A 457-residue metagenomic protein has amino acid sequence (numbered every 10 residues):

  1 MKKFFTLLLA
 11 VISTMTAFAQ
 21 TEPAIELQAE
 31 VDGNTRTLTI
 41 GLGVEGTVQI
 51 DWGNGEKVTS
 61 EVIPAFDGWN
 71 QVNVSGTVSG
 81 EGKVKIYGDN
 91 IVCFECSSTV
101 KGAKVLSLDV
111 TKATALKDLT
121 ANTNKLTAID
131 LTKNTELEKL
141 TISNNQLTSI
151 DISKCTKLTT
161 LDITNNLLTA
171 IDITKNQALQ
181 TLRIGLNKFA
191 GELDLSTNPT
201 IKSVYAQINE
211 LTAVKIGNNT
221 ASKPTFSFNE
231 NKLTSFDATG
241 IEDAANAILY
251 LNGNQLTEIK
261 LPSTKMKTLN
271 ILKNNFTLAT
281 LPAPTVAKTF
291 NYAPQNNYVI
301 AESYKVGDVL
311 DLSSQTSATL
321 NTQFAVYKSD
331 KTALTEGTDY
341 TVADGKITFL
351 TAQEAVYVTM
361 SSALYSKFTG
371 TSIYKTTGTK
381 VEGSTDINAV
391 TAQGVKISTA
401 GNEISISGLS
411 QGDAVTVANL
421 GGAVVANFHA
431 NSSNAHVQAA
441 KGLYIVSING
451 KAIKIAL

Functional and structural regions predicted by a protein language model:
K2-L8, I12-D118, A283-G383: N-terminal capping/linker segments that flank leucine-rich repeat
N90, K112-L116, K133-E138, Q146 (+8 more regions): Leucine-rich repeat
C93-N145, K154, D162: Right-handed parallel beta-helix
F94, L108, I129, I150-I152 (+6 more regions): Canonical leucine-rich repeat
F94-C96, K117-A121, E138-I142, T159-I163 (+7 more regions): Conserved hydrophobic beta-strand positions in leucine-rich repeat
P224-F226, E230, A247-T257, S263-D311 (+1 more regions): Leucine-rich repeat domain C-terminal region
D386-L457: C-terminal outer-membrane/trafficking sorting elements
